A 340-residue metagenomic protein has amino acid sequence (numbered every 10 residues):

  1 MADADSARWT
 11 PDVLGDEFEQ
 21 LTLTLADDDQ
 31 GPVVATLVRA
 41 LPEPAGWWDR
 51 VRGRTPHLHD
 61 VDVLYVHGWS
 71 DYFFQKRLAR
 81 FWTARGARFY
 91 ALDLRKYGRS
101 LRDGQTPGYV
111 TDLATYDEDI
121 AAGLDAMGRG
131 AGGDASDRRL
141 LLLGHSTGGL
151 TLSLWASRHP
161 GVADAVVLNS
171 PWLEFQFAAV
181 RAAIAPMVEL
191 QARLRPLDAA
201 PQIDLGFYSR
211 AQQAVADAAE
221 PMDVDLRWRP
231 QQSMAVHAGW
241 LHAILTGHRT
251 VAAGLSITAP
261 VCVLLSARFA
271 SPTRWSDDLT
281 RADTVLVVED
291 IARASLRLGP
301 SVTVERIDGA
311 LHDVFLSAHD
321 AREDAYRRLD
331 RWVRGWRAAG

Functional and structural regions predicted by a protein language model:
M1-P56: N-terminal cap/lid segment of alpha/beta-hydrolase-fold proteins
D60, Y65-Y72: Active-site glycine-rich loops that stabilize anionic/oxyanionic intermediates across multiple enzyme folds
H67, L141-G149: Conserved alpha/beta-hydrolase "nucleophile elbow" surrounding the catalytic nucleophile
S70, G98-R139, A321-A325: Catalytic nucleophile-loop/oxyanion-hole region of alpha/beta-hydrolase and closely related hydrolase-like folds
D71-F74, A79, T83-D103: Conserved alpha/beta-hydrolase
T147, T151-V236: Alpha/beta-hydrolase-fold enzymes
Q202-V302, R306: Serine-hydrolase catalytic core
S301-G340: Catalytic active-site module of serine/aspartate enzymes centered on a nucleophile-bearing elbow/loop
